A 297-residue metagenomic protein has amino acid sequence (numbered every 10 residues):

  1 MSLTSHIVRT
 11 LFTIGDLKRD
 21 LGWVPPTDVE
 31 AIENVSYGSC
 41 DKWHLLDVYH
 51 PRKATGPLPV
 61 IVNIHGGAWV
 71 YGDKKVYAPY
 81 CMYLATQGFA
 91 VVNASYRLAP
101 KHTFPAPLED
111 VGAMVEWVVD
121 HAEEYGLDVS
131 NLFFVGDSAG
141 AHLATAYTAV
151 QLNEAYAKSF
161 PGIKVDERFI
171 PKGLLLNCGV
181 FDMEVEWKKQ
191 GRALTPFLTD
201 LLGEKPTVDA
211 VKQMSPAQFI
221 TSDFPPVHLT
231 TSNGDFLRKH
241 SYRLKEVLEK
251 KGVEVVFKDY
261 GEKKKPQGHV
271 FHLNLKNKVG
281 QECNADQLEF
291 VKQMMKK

Functional and structural regions predicted by a protein language model:
M1-K297: Alpha/beta-hydrolase superfamily serine-hydrolase fold, recognizing
